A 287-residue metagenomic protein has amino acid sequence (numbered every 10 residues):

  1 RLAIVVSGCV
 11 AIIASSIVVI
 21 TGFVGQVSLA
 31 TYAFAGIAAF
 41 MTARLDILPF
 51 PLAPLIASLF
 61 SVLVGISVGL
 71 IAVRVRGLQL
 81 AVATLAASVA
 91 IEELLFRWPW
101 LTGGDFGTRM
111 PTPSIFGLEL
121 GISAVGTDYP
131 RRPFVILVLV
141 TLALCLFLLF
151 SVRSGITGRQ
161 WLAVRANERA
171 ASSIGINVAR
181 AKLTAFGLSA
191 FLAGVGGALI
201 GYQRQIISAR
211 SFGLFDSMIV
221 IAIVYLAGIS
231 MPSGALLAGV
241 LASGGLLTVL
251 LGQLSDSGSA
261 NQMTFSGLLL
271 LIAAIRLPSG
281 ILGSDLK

Functional and structural regions predicted by a protein language model:
R1-K287: Transmembrane alpha-helices and adjacent helix-loop boundaries
